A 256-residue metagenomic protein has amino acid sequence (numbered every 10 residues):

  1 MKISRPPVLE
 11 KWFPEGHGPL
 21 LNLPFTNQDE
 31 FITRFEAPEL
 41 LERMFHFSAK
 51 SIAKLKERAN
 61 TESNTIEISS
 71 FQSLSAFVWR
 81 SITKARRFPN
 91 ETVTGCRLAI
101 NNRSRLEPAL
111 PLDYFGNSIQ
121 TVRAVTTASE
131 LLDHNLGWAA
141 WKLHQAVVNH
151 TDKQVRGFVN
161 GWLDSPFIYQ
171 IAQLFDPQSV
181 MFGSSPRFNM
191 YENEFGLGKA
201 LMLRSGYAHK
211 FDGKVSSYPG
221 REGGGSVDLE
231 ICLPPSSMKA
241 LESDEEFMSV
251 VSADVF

Functional and structural regions predicted by a protein language model:
M1-M190: Soluble acyl-CoA-dependent acyltransferase catalytic core bearing the H(X)4D motif
Q173-F256: Low-complexity, glycine/alanine/valine/leucine- and proline-rich hydrophobic stretches
